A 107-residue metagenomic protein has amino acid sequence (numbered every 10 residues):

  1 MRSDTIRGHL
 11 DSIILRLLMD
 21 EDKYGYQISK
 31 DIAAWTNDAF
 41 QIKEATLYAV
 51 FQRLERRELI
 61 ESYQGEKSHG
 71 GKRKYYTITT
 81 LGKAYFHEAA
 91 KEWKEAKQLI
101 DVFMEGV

Functional and structural regions predicted by a protein language model:
R2-T46: N-terminal helix-turn-helix DNA-binding core of bacterial DNA-binding proteins
S3-D4, L59, V107: Short, contiguous hydrophobic alpha-helices characteristic of membrane insertion segments
L17, R53-L54: Conserved catalytic core of Hanks-type protein kinase domains
I32, T36, Q64-E66, T80-G82: Short, well-ordered turn and helix-capping elements at secondary-structure junctions
Y48-Q52: Short, hydrophobic-biased segments on the C-terminal half of alpha helices that form "recognition helices"
E55-K72, T77: Beta-hairpin "wing" of winged helix-turn-helix
K72-A90: Basic, amphipathic "hinge/linker" alpha-helix immediately C-terminal to the N-terminal HTH DNA-binding motif
A84-V107: Amphipathic alpha-helical dimerization/coiled-coil segments that flank or bridge DNA-binding/regulatory modules
